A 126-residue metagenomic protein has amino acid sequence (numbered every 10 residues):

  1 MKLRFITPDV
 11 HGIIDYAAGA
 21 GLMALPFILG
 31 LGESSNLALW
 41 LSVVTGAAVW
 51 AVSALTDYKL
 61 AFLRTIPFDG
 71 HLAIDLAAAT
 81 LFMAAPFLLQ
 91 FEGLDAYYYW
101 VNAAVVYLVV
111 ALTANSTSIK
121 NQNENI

Functional and structural regions predicted by a protein language model:
M1-D9, I13, S116-I126: Intrinsic N-terminal pre-sequences and regulatory tails
K2-D9, E33-L37, K59-D69, Q90-G93: Juxtamembrane loop-transmembrane helix junctions in multi-pass integral membrane proteins, especially the extracellular
Y16-A38: Membrane-helix boundary elements
A38-G70, L112-N125: A low-complexity, Ser/Thr/Gly/Pro-enriched, surface-exposed linker/loop concept that marks segments flanking
G70-P86: Hydrophobic alpha-helical membrane segments
A84-Y98: Membrane-helix boundary connector in multi-pass membrane proteins
L94-N115: Alpha-helical membrane-associated segments of multi-pass integral membrane proteins
